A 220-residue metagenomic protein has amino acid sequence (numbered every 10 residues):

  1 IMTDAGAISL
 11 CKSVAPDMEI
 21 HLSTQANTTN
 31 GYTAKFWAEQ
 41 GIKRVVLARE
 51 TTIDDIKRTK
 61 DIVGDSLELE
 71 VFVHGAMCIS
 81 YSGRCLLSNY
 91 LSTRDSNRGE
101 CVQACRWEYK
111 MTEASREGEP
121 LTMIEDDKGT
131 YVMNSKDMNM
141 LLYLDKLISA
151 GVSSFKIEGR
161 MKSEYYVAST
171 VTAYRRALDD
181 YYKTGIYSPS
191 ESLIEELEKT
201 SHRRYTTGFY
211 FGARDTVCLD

Functional and structural regions predicted by a protein language model:
M2, V14, M18-H21, K35-D220: Surface-exposed amphipathic alpha-helical tracts and adjacent flexible/coil segments at the periphery of soluble enzymes
G6-A7: Alpha-helix capping/helix-boundary segments
C11: RNase H-like DDE/DDD metal-dependent nuclease/strand-transfer catalytic core used by mobile genetic elements
A26: Conserved catalytic-core segments of large NTP-driven translation/proteostasis enzymes
